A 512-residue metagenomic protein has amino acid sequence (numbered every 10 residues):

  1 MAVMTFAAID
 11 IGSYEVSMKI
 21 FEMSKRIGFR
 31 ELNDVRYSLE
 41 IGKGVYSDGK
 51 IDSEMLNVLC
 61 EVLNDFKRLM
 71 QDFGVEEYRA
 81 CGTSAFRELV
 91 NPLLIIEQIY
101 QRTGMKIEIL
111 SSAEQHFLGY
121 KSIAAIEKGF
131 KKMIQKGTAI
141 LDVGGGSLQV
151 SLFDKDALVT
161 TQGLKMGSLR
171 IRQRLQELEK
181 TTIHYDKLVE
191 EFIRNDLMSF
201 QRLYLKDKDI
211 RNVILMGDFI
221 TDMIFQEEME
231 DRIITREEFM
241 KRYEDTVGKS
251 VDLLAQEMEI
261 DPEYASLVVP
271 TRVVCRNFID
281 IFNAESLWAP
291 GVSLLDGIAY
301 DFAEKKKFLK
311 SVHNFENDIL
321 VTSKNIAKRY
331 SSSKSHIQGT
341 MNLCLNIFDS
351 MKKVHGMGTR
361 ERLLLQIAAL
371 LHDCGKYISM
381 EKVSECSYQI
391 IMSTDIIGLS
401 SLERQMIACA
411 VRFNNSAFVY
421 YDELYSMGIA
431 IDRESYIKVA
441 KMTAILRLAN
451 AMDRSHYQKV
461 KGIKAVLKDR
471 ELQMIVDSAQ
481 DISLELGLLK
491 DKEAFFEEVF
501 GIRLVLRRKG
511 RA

Functional and structural regions predicted by a protein language model:
M1-A7, I11-S17, F21-A85, P92 (+1 more regions): N-terminal glycine/serine-rich phosphate-binding loop of ATP-dependent small-molecule kinases, especially carbohydrate
A2-R30, K132-T161, M216-D218: Gly/Thr-rich phosphate-binding beta-strand-loop-beta motif of the actin/hexokinase/Hsp70
G12-E15, D72-V75, Q101, G144-G146 (+3 more regions): Short flexible coil/turn linkers enriched for glycine and charged/polar residues that connect secondary-structure
G44-R68, A85-L89, Q101-Q135, L152-D154 (+4 more regions): Helical "lid/coupling" subdomains associated with nucleotide-phosphate turnover
A80, I109, A289, L506-R508: A structural preference for short, hydrophobic beta-strand core positions in alpha/beta folds
L89-I96, L486, K490: Short, surface-exposed alpha-helical segments at coil->helix boundaries
E97, R276, A494: Active-site phosphate/pyrophosphate- and oxyanion-stabilizing loops and adjacent acidic/basic residues in soluble
M452-L506: Low-complexity, glycine/alanine/valine/leucine- and proline-rich hydrophobic stretches
